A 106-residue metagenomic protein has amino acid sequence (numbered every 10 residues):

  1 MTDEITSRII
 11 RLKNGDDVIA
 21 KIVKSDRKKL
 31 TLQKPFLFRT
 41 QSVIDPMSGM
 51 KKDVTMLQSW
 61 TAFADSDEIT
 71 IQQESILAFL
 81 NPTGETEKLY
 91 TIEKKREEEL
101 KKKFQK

Functional and structural regions predicted by a protein language model:
T2-K106: Conserved RNA-binding domains used in RNP assembly and mRNA/RNA metabolism
